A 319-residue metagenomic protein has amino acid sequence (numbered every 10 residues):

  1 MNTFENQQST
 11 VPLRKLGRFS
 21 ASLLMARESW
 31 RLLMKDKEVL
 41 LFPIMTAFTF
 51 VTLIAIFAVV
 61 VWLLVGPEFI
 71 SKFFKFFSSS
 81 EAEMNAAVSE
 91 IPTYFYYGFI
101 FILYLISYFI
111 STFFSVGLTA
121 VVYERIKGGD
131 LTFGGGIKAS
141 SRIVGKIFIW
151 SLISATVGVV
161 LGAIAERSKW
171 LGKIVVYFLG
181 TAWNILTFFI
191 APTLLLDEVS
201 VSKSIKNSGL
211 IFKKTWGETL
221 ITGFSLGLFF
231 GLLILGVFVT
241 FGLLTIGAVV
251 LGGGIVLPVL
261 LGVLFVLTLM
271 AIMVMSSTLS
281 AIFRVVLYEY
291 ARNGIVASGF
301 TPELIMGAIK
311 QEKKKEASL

Functional and structural regions predicted by a protein language model:
M1-L319: Hydrophobic alpha-helical membrane segments
